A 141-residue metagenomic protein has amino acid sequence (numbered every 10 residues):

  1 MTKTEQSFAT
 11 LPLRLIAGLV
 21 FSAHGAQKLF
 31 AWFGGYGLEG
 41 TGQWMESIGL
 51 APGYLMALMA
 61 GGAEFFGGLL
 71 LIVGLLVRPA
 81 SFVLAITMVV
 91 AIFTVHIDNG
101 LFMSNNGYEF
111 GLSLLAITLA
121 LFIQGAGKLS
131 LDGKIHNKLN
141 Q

Functional and structural regions predicted by a protein language model:
M1-W32, E46-S47, Y54, L58-G62 (+2 more regions): Extended, low-polarity transmembrane helix blocks
G34-Y36: Membrane-interface loops
L38-A51: Perimembrane loop-to-helix junctions flanking transmembrane segments
